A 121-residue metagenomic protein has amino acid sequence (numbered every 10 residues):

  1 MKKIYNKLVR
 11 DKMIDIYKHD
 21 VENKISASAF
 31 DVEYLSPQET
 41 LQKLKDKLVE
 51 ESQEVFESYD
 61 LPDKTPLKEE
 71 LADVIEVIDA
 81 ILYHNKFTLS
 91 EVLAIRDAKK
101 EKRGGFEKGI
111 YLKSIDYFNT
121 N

Functional and structural regions predicted by a protein language model:
M1-N121: Flexible "arm" and connector segments at domain edges
